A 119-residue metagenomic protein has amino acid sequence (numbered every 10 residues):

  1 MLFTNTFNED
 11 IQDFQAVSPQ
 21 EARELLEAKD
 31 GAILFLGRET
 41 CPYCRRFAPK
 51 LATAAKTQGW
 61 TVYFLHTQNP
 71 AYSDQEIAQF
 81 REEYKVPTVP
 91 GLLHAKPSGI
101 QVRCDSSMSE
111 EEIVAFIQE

Functional and structural regions predicted by a protein language model:
M1-A32, Q118-E119: N-terminal leader/targeting and pre-domain segments
E21-G59: Local sequence-structure signature of Cys/Sec-based thiol-disulfide redox active-site neighborhoods
L36, G59-I77: Thiol-based oxidoreductase modules, predominantly thioredoxin-like and allied folds used for disulfide exchange
A48-K50, A78, S106-M108: "Short basic amphipathic alpha-helical interaction patches in structured regions
F80-E83: Short, hinge-like loop/turn segments at secondary-structure boundaries
T88-E119: Non-catalytic, surface beta->alpha helical segment in thiol-disulfide oxidoreductase systems
